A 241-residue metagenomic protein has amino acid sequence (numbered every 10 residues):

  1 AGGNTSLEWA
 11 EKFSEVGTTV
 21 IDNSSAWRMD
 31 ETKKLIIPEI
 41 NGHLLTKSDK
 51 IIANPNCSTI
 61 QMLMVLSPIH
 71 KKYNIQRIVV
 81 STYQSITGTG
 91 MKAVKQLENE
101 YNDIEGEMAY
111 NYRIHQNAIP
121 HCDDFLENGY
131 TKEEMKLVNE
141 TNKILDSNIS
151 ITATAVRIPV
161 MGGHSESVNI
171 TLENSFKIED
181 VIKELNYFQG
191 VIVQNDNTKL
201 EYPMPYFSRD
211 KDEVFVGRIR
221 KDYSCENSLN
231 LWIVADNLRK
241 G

Functional and structural regions predicted by a protein language model:
A1-I114, S150, N174, I178 (+3 more regions): N-terminal Rossmann-like NAD(P) cofactor-binding subdomain of oxidoreductases, focused on the glycine-rich
K50-Q61, G129-V138, K143, K240-G241: A glycine-rich, Thr/Ser-enriched phosphate-binding loop motif common to dinucleotide/cofactor-binding enzymes
T87-T89, G162, K240: Short glycine-rich loop/turn motifs that provide flexible caps or phosphate-binding loops at active sites
A109-F207: Contiguous C-terminal substrate-recognition/catalytic subdomains in enzyme active sites
R157-P159, A235-R239: Glycine-rich phosphate/pyrophosphate-binding beta-alpha loops
V168, W232-V234: A short beta-strand structural signal in non-transmembrane regions
N227-L231: Structured beta-strand segments within beta-sheet-rich domains
